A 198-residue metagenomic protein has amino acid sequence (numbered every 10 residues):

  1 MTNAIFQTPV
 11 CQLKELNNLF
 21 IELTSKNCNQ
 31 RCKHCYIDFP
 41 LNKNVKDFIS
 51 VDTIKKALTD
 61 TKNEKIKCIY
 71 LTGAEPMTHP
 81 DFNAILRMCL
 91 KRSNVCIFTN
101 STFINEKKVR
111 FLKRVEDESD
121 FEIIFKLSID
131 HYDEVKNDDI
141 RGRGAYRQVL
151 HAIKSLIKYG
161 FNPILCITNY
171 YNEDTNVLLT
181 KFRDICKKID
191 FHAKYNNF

Functional and structural regions predicted by a protein language model:
N3-C11: A detector for short, charged/polar N-terminal pre-domain segments
V10-D52: Canonical Radical SAM [4Fe-4S] cluster-binding loop centered on the CxxxCxxC motif and its immediate flanking residues
L19, K108-V115, F182-K187: Short, well-ordered amphipathic alpha-helices
N42-K56, A74-E118, F125, I129-V135 (+2 more regions): Canonical radical SAM enzyme core domain
K56-E64: A short, N-terminal amphipathic alpha-helix
T61, C89, L112, I153-L156: Generic structural signal for hydrophobic
E64-Y70, C96, S119-I129, R147-F198: Conserved C-terminal portion of the radical SAM core fold that forms the substrate/S-adenosylmethionine-binding
